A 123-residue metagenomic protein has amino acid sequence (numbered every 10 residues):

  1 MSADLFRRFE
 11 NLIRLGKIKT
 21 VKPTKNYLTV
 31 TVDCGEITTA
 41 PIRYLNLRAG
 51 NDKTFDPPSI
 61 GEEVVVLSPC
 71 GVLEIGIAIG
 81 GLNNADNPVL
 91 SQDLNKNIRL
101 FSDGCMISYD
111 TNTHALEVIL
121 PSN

Functional and structural regions predicted by a protein language model:
M1-T113: Exposed beta-strand/loop interface patches that mediate assembly or binding
Y109, L116-N123: Low-complexity, small-hydrophobic/phenylalanine-enriched stretches that adopt extended beta/coil conformations used
